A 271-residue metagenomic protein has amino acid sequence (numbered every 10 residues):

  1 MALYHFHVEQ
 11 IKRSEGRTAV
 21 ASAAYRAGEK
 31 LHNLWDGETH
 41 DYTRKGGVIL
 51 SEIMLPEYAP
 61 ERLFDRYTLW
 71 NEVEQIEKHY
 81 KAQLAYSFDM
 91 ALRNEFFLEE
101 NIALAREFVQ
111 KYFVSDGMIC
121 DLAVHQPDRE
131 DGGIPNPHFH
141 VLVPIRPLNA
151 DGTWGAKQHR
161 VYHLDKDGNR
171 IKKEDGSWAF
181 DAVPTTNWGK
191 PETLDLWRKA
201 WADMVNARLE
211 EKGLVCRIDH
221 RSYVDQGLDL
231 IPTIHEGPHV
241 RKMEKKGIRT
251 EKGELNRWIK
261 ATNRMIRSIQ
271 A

Functional and structural regions predicted by a protein language model:
M1-A271: N-terminal nicking endonuclease/strand-transfer module with a His-rich metal-binding environment and a catalytic Tyr
